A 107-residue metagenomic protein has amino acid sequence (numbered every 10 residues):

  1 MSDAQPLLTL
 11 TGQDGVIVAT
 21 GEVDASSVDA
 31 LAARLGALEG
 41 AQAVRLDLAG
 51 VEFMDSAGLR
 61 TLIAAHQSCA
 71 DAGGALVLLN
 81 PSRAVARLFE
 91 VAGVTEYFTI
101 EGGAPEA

Functional and structural regions predicted by a protein language model:
M1-F53, A64-A107: STAS-like cytosolic regulatory interaction modules
